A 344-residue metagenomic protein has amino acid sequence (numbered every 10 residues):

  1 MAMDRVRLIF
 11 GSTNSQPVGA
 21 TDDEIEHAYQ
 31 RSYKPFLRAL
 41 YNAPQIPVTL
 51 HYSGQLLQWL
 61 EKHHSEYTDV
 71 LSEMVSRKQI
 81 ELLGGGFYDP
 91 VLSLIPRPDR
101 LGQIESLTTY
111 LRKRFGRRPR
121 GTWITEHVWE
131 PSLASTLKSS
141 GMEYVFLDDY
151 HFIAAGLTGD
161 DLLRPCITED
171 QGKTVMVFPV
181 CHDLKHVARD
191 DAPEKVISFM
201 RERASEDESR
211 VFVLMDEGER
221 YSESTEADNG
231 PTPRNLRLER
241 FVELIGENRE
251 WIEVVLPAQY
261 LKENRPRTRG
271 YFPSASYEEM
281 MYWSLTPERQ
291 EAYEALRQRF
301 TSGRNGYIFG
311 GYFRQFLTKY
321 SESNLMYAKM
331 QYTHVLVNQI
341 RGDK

Functional and structural regions predicted by a protein language model:
A2-K34, Y41-A43, L162-C166, D170-V175 (+2 more regions): Active-site and substrate-binding clefts of carbohydrate-active enzymes
R5-P96, G102-Q103, R120-I124, E143-D149 (+2 more regions): Short, well-structured secondary-structure segments
G19-D23, L60-H64, L94-P96, E130-K138 (+4 more regions): A short acidic (Asp/Glu
Y29, I95-I104, V180, K185-P193 (+1 more regions): Phosphate/oxyanion-binding active-site loops and adjacent basic polyanion-contact surfaces
Y33, L37-L40, T68-S72, L101-L111 (+3 more regions): Generic structural signal for well-ordered alpha-helices, preferentially at hydrophobic/aromatic core positions
D99-E126, F199-M215: CE4/NodB-like, metal-dependent polysaccharide N-deacetylase domain that modifies extracellular/periplasmic N-acetylated
E105-D161, S222-F241: Catalytic domains of cell-wall/extracellular-matrix polysaccharide-remodeling enzymes, centered on de-N-acetylation
A155-A204: Alpha-amylase-like alpha-glycosidases and glucanotransferases acting on alpha-linked glucans and related
